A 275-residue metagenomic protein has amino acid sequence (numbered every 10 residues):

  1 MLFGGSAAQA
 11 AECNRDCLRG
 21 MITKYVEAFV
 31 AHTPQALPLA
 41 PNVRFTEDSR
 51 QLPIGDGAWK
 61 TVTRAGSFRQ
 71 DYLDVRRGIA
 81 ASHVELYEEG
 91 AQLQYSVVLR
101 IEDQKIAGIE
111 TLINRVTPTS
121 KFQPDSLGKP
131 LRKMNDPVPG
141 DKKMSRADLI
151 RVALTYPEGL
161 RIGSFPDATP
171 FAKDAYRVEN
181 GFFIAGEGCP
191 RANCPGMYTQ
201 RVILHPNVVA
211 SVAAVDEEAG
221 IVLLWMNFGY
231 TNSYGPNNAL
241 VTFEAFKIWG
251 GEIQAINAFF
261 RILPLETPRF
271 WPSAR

Functional and structural regions predicted by a protein language model:
M1-A8: C-terminal segment of classical bacterial N-terminal signal peptides
Q9-R275: C-terminal and inter-domain tail/linker signature
